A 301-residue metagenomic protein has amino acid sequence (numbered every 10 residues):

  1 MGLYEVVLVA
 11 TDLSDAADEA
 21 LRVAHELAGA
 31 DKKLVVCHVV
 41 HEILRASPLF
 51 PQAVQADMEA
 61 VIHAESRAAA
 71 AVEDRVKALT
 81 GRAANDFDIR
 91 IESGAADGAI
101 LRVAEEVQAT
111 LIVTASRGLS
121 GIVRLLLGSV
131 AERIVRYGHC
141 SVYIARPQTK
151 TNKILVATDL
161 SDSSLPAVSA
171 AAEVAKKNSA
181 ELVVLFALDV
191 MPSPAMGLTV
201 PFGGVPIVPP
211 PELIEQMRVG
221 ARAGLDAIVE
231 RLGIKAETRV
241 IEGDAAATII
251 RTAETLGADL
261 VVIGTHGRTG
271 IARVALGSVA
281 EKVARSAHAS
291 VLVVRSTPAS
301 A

Functional and structural regions predicted by a protein language model:
M1-L3, V23-E26, H41-L44, A56-H63 (+4 more regions): Structural beta-alpha unit
G2-A56, N152-I207, E237, S286 (+1 more regions): Small/aliphatic-rich secondary-structure junction motif
L3-E5, E26, D97-K150, R251-A301: Gly/Ser-rich helix-loop-strand patches that form or flank binding pockets for ribonucleotide-derived cofactors
K32, N85, A109, C140 (+4 more regions): Short glycine/serine/threonine/alanine-rich loop segments
V35-C37, D88-E92, Y143, V183-L185 (+2 more regions): General small-molecule cofactor/ligand-binding pocket signal
Q55-A70, G204-A223: A short acidic, glycine-rich active-site loop that binds or catalyzes chemistry on phosphate/adenosine moieties
I91-A95, R117, T149, G220 (+2 more regions): Short beta->alpha linker loops
